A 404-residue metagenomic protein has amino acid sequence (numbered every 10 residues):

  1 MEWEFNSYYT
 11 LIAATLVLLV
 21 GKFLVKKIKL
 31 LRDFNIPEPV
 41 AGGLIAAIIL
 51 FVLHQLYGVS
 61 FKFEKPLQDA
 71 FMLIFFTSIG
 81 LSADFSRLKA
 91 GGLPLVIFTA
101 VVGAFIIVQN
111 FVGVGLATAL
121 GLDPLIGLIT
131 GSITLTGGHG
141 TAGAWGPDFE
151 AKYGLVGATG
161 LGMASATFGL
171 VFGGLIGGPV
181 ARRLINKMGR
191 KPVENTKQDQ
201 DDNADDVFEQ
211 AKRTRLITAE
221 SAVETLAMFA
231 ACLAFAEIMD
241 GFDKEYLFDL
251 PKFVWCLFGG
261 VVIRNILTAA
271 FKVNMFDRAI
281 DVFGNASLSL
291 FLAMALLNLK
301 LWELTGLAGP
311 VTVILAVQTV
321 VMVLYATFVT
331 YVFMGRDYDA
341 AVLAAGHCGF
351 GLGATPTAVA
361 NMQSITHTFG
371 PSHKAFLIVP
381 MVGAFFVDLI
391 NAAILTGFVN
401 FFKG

Functional and structural regions predicted by a protein language model:
M1-F5, L11, L18-V20, R182-L226 (+1 more regions): Intrinsically disordered, low-complexity non-transmembrane regions of multi-pass membrane transporters
E2-L16, K62-F75, L125-S132, L247-G259 (+3 more regions): Structural signature of hydrophobic alpha-helical transmembrane segments
V17, L44-V52, E64-G92, F258-L267 (+1 more regions): Hydrophobic transmembrane alpha-helices of secondary-active transporters and Na+-translocating membrane complexes
V20-R32, S78-A90, V180, I263-D277 (+1 more regions): C-terminal ends of transmembrane helices
L24-V40, Y57, F61-E64, R183 (+3 more regions): Flexible hinge motifs at transmembrane-helix junctions and intramembrane kinks/re-entrant loops in multi-pass membrane
D84-V114, L226, V282, L297-T327: Entry/N-cap segments of selected transmembrane alpha helices and their immediately preceding amphipathic helices
G115-L122, A166-D206, V320, Y325-Y338 (+1 more regions): Juxtamembrane and boundary regions of transmembrane helices in multi-pass small-molecule transporters and channels
L116-L161, F168, V180, K197-D199 (+1 more regions): Alpha-helical membrane segments and immediately flanking helix-loop junctions that form or couple to the substrate/ion
